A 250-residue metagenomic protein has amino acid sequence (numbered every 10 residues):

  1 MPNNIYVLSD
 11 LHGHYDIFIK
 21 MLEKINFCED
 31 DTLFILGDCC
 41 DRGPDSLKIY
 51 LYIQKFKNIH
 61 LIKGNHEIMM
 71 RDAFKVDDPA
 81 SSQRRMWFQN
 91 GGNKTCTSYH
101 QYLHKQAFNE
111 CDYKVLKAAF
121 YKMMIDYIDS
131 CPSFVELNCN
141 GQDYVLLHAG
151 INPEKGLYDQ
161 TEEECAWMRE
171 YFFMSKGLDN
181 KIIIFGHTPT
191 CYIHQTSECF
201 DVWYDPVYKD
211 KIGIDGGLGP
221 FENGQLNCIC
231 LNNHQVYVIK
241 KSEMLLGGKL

Functional and structural regions predicted by a protein language model:
M1-L51, F56: N-terminal active-site segment of His-dependent metallophosphoesterases
D10, D38, I53, G64-N65 (+6 more regions): Divalent metal-coordination and catalytic microenvironments
H12-D16, D41-P44, I68-R71, G186-H194 (+1 more regions): Active-site environment of divalent metal-dependent phosphoester hydrolases
K20-E23, K48-L51, K75-D78, Q160-T161 (+2 more regions): Short, glycine/charged-enriched secondary-structure capping and boundary segments
D31, N58-I59, Y144, K211: Short, conserved active-site loop motifs that form the nucleotide-linked donor/cofactor pocket
S46-F134: Active-site neighborhood of divalent metal-dependent phosphoester bond hydrolases
T97, Y102-G213, L218-G224: Acidic, His/Gly-enriched loop-helix segments that form or flank divalent-metal centers in metallo-dependent hydrolases
V207-L250: Binuclear metal-dependent phosphoesterase catalytic core
